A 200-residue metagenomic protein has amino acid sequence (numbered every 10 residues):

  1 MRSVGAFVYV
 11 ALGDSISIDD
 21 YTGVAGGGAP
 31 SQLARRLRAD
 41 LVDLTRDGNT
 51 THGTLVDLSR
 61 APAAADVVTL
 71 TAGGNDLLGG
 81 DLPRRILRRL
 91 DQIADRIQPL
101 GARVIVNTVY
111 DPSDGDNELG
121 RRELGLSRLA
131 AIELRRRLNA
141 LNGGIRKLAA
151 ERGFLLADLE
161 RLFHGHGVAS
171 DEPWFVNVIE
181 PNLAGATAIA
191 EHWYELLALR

Functional and structural regions predicted by a protein language model:
M1-D47, L58-A64: Serine-esterase "nucleophile elbow" of acetyl-processing enzymes
A11, L70, V106-N107: Structural beta-sheet core signal
L41-D43, T54, L155, D171-R200: Histidine-centered active-site loop/cap adjacent to the catalytic His in serine esterases/O-acetyl transfer systems
G53-L87, D111-P112: Oxyanion-hole/transition-state-stabilizing segment in secreted/luminal serine hydrolases and related acyltransferases
P83, L87-D91, N142, L183-Y194: Short, amphipathic alpha-helical "lid/cap" segments that border enzyme active or binding sites
P99-V104: A short helix->loop->beta-strand "cap" motif at the edges of active sites that frequently abuts
T108-D111, L159-R161: Short, well-ordered beta-to-alpha junction loops that form the rim of enzyme active sites and present histidine/acidic
D116-A157: Substrate-gating cap/lid alpha-helix
